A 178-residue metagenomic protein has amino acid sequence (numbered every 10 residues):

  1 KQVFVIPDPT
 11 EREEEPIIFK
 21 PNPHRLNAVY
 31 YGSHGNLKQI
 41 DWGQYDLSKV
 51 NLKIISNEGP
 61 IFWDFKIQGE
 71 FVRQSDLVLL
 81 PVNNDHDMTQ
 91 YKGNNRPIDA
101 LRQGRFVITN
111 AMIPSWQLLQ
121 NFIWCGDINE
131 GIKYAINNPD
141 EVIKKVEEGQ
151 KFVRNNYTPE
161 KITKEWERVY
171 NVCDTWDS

Functional and structural regions predicted by a protein language model:
K1, K53-E58, T109-P114: Short, polar loop motifs at secondary-structure junctions
K1-P9: Helix-loop-beta element that forms the nucleotide-linked donor phosphate-binding surface in glycosyltransferases
K1-Q2, Q103-R105: A short helix->loop->beta-strand "cap" motif at the edges of active sites that frequently abuts
D8-Q74, P97: Conserved catalytic-core segment of nucleotide-activated headgroup transferases in glycan assembly
E13, P139-D177: A charged, aromatic-enriched C-terminal amphipathic alpha-helix characteristic of glycosyltransferases across folds
F65-R102, I108-L118: Nucleotide-sugar-dependent
F71, G131-A135, F152, V169: CheY-like receiver
W116-Y134: Change "using UDP/GDP/dTDP sugars" to "using nucleotide sugars
